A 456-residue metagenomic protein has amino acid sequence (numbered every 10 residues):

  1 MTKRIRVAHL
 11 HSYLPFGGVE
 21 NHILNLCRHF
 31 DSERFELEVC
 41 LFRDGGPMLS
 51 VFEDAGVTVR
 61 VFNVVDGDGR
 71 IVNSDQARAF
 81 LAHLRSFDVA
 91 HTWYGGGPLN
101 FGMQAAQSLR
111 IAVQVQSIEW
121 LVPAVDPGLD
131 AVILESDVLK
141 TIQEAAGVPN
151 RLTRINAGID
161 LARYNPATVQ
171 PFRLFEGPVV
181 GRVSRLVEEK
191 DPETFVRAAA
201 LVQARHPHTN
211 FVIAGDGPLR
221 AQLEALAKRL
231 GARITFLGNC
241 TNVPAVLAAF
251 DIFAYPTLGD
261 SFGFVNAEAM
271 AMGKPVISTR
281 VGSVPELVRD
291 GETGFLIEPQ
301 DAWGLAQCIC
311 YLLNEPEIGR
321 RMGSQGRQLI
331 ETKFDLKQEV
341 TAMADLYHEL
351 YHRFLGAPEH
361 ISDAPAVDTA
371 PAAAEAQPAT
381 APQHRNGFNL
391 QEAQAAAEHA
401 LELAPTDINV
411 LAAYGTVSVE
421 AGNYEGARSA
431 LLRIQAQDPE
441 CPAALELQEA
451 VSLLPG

Functional and structural regions predicted by a protein language model:
G17-N25, P178, R182-A204, P218-E224 (+1 more regions): A conserved mid-protein helix/loop that constitutes part of the nucleotide-sugar donor-binding site
S32, I71, E144, G158-R173: Acidic anion/phosphate-binding donor-loop and adjacent secondary structure in glycosyltransferase catalytic cores
G95, N239, L258: Aromatic "clamp/platform" in nucleotide-sugar-dependent glycosyltransferases that forms part of the donor/acceptor
D130-R154, I159-R163: A short, active-site helix/loop in glycosyltransferases that binds the activated sugar's phosphate group
E224-C240: Nucleotide-activated donor-binding/catalytic signature segment of Leloir-type glycosyltransferases, i.e., the conserved
P275-S278, V288: Short hydrophobic beta-strand element within catalytic cores of glycosyltransferases and related nucleotide-activated
D290-G291, F295-A302, Y311-P316: Conserved acidic donor-binding segment of nucleotide-sugar-dependent glycosyltransferases
G304, Y311, I318-K333, E339-D345: A short, well-ordered alpha-helix in the C-terminal region of glycosyltransferases
